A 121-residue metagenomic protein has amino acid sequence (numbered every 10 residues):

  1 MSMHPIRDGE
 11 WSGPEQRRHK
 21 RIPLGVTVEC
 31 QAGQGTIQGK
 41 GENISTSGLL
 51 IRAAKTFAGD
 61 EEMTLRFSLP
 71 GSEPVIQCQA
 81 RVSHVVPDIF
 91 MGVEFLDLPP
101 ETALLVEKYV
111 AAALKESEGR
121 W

Functional and structural regions predicted by a protein language model:
M1-I44, E107-W121: N-terminal helix initiation/capping motif
P23, T56-G59, V93-A111: Short solvent-exposed strand/turn elements
P23-G59, T64, F90-G92: Short strand-loop-strand
T36-Q38, E73-Q77: Short, mixed charged/polar active-site loops that provide acid/base catalysis or chelate metal/phosphate cofactors
N43, V82-H84, D97: A residue-level detector for short acidic-glycine micro-motifs
S68-S72: Short, charged beta-turn/beta-strand-edge "cap" motif at the junction between a beta-strand and an adjacent loop
C78-D88: Short, compositionally biased
